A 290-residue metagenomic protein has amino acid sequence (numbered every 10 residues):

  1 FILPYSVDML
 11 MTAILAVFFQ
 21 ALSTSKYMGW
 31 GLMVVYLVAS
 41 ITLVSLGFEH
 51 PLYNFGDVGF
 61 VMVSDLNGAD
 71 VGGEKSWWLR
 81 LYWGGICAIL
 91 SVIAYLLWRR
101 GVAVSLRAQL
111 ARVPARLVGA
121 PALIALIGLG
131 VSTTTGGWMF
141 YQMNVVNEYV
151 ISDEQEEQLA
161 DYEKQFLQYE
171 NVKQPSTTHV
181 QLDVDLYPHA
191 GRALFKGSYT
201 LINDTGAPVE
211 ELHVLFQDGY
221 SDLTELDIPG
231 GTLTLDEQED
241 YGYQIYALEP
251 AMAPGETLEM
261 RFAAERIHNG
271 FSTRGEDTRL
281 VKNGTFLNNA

Functional and structural regions predicted by a protein language model:
L3-A290: Acidic/His-enriched low-complexity segments
